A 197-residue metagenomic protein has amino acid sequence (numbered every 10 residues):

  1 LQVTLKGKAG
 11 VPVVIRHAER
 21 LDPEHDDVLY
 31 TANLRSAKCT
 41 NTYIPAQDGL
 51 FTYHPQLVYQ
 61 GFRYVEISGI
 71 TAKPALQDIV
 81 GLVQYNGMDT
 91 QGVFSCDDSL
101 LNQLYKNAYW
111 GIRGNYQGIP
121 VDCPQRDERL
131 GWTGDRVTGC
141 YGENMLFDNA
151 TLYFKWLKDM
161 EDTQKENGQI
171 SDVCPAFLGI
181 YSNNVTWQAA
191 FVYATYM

Functional and structural regions predicted by a protein language model:
L1-Q125, G134-D135, T151-F154, M160 (+1 more regions): Extracellular/oxidizing-compartment recognition motifs
I70, T138-N149, A190-M197: Well-ordered alpha-helical scaffold segments within catalytic/enzyme domains
D127-D135, D148, S182-Y193: Aromatic- and histidine-enriched alpha-helix N-cap/loop-to-helix transition segments that scaffold the rims
G139, C174-W187: Carbohydrate-active catalytic/glycan-binding domains of CAZyme proteins, especially the secreted or lumenal ectodomains
